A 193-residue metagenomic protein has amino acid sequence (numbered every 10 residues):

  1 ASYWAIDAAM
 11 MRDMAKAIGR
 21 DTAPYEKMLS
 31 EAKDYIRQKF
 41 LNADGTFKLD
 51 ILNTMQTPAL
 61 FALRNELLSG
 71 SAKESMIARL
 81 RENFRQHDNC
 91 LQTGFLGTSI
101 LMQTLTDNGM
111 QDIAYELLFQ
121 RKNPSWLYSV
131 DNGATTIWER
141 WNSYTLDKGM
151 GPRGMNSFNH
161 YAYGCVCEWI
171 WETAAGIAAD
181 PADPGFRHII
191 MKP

Functional and structural regions predicted by a protein language model:
A1, A17-F61, S71, Q120 (+1 more regions): Active-site acid/base region of carbohydrate-active enzymes
A1-Y3, Q38-A59, E82-T98, M150-H160: Solvent-exposed loop and edge beta-strand segments that line ligand/cofactor-binding and catalytic clefts
S2-A5, A23-E26, S30, N53-Q56 (+6 more regions): Conserved structured core elements
S2-R20, L60-S71, S99-G109, W171-G176: Well-ordered alpha-helical scaffold segments within catalytic/enzyme domains
Y3-I6, M10-D13, P24, E31 (+6 more regions): Extracytoplasmic/secreted proteins, especially bacterial periplasmic and envelope-associated proteins
A8, R81-E82, T145-M150: Short acidic (Asp/Glu) and glycine-rich catalytic loops that position anionic groups and cofactors
K27, E31, D112-P193: Non-catalytic C-terminal accessory modules of carbohydrate-active enzymes
K27-T46, S69-N89, Q111-S129: Long, well-ordered core segments of solenoidal/helical folds
